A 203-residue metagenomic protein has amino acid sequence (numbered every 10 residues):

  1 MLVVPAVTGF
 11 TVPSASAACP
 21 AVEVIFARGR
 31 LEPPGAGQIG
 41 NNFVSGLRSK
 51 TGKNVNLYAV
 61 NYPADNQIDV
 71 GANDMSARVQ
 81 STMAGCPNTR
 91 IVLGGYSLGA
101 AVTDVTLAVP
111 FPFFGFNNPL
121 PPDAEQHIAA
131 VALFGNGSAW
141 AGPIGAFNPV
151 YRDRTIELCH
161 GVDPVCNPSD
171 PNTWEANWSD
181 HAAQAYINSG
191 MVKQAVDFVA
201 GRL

Functional and structural regions predicted by a protein language model:
M1-S16: Secretory targeting and sorting signals
A18-C19, G85-C86, P122-Q126, N148-Y151: Extracellular/periplasmic catalytic domains that process cell-envelope and extracellular macromolecules
A18-R90, V162-G201: Active-site catalytic motif of lipid deacylating hydrolases and related acyltransferases
P33-A36, I68, A101-D104, F114-G115 (+2 more regions): Extracytoplasmic/secreted cell-surface and envelope-processing proteins
L93-G99, T103: Gly/Ala-rich beta-loop-alpha elbow adjacent to hydrolase catalytic centers
F113-A130: Short mixed-charge
I128, A132-A139, H160-P164: Active-site nucleophile loop of the alpha/beta-hydrolase fold
A146-N172: Surface-exposed loop and adjacent secondary-structure segments within mature catalytic domains
